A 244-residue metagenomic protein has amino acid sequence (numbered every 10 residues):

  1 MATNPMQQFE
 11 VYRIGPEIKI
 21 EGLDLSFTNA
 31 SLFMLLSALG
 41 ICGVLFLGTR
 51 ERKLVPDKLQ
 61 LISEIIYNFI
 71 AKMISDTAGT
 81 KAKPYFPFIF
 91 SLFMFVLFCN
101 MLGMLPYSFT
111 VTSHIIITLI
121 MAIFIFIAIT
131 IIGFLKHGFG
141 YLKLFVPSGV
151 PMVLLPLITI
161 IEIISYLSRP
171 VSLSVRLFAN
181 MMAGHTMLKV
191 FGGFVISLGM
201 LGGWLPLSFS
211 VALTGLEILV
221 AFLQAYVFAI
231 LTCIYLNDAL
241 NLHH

Functional and structural regions predicted by a protein language model:
M1-H244: Selective transmembrane helix interface/packing segments
